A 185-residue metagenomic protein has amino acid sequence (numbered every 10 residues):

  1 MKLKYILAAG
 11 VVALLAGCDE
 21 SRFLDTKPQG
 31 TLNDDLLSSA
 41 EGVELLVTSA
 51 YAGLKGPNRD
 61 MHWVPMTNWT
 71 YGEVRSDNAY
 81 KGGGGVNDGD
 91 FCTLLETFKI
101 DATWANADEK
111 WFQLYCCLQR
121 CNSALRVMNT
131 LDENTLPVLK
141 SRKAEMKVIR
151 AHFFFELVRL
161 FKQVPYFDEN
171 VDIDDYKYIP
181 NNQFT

Functional and structural regions predicted by a protein language model:
K2-A8: Sec-dependent signal peptide recognition, specifically the positively charged N-region followed immediately by
C18-K27, C92-L95, V164-D168: Short, compositionally biased low-complexity segments
C18-T70: Membrane-proximal, proline-rich intrinsically disordered regions
Q29-L32, F98-K99, E169-Y176: Short linear capping/connector segments at secondary-structure termini
E44-T48, A52-N58, G84-F161, Y176-T185: Conserved, well-structured interaction surfaces
H62-W69, F161-E169: Outer-membrane beta-barrel and related beta-rich outer-membrane complex signature in Gram-negative bacteria
G72, S76-G89: Core domains of carbohydrate- and sulfate-ester-processing enzymes
